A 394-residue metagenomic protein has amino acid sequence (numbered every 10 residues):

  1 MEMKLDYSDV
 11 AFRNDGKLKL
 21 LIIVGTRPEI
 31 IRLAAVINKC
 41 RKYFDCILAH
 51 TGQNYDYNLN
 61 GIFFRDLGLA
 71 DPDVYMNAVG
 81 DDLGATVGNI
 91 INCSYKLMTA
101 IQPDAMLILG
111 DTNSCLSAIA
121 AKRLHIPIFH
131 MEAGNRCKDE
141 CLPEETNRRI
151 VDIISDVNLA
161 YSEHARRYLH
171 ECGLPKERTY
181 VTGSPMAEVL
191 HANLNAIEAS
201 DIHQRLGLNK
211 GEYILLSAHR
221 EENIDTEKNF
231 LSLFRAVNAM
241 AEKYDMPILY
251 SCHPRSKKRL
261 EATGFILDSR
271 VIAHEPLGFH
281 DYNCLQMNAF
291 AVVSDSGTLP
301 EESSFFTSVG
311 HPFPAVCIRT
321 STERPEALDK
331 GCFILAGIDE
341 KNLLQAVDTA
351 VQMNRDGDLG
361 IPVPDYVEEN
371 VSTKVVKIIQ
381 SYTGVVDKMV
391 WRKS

Functional and structural regions predicted by a protein language model:
E2, Q352-S394: C-terminal amphipathic helix plus adjacent low-complexity, charged tail appended to glycosyltransferase catalytic
E2-D9, Q53-N58, N77, I154-N229: A nucleotide-sugar donor-handling region in carbohydrate enzymes
G16-V24, E29-V36, Y43, F63 (+1 more regions): Active-site and donor-binding regions of nucleotide-sugar-utilizing enzymes
D45-N54: A short beta-strand-loop structural module common to alpha/beta enzyme folds
Q53, G61-F63, E198-N288, K393: Donor-nucleotide binding loops and adjacent catalytic segments primarily of GT-B fold Leloir glycosyltransferases
M76-N77, A160, I272-P276, I334-D339: Short acidic-hydrophobic, aromatic-tinged amphipathic segments that line or gate anion-handling sites
I108-L109, C115-A118, H130-M131, N158 (+1 more regions): A donor-sugar binding/catalytic signature common to diverse glycosyltransferases and related nucleotide-sugar
R324-A350, L359-S372: Change "using UDP/GDP/dTDP sugars" to "using nucleotide sugars
